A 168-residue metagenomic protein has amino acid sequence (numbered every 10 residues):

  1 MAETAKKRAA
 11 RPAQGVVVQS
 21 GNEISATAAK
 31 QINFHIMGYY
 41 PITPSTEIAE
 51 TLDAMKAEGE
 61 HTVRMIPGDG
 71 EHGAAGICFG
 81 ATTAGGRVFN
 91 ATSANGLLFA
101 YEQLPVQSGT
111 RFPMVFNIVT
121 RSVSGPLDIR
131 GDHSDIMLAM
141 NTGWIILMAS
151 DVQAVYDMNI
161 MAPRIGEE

Functional and structural regions predicted by a protein language model:
M1-L138, G143, M148, N159-I160: Thiamine diphosphate
I146-E168: Structural signature of the thiamine diphosphate
